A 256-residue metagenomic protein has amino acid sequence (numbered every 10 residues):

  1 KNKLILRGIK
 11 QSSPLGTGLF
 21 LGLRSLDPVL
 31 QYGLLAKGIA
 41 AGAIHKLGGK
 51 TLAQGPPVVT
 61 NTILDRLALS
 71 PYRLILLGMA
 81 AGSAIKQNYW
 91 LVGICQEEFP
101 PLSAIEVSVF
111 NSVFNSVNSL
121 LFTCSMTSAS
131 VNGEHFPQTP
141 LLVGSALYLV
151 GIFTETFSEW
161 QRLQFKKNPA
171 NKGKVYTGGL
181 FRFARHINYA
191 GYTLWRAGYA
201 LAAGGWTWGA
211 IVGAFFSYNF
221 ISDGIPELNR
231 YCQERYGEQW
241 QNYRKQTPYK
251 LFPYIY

Functional and structural regions predicted by a protein language model:
K1-G42, S128-Q161, A170-Y256: Hydrophobic transmembrane alpha-helices
K1-I94: N-terminal membrane-targeting/insertion segments
P71-F165, L251-F252: Glycine/proline-rich, flexible active-site/cofactor-binding loop segments that harbor closely spaced acidic
